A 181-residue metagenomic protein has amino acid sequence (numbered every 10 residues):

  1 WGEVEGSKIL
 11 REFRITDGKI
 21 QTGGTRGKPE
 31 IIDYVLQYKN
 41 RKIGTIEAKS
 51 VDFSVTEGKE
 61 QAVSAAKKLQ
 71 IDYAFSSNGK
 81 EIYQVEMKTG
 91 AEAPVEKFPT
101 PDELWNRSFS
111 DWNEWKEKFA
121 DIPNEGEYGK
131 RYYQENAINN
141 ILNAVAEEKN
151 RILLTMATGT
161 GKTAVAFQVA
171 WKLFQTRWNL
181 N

Functional and structural regions predicted by a protein language model:
E3-L180: ATP-dependent helicase/translocase motor core
